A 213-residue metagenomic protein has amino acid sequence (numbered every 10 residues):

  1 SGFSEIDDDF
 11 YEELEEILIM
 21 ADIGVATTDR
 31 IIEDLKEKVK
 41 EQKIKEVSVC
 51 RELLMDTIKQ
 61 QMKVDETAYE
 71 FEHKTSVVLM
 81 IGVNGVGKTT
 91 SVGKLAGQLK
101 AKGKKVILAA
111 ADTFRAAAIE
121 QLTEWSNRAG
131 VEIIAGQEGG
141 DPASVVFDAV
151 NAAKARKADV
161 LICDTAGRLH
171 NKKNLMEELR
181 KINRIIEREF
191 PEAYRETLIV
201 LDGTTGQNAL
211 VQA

Functional and structural regions predicted by a protein language model:
S1-A111, A118-G139, S144-K154, A158-C163: Primarily NTPase-proximal linker/entry elements flanking Walker-type ATP/GTP-binding cores
G24, R168-L169: Active-site beta-alpha loop architecture of Rossmann-like, nucleotide-cofactor-dependent enzymes
N84, A166, D202: Short glycine-/small-residue-rich Rossmann-like dinucleotide-binding loops
V86-K88, R168, Q207: Gly/Ser/Thr-rich helix-start
R115, G167, T205: Short, glycine/acidic-enriched loop or turn micro-motifs at the edges of active sites
Q121, D141-R156, H170-A213: Conserved catalytic-core segment of NTP-binding enzymes
